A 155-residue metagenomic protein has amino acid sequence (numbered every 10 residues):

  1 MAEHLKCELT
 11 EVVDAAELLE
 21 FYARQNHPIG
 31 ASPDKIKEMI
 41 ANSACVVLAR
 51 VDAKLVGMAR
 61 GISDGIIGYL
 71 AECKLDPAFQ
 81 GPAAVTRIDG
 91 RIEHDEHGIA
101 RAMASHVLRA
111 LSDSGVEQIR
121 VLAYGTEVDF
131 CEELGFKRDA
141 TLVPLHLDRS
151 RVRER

Functional and structural regions predicted by a protein language model:
M1-P33, L142, R155: Short amphipathic alpha-helix that is part of the acyltransferase structural core
Y22-D52: Active-site rim helix/loop that mediates acceptor-substrate recognition in acyltransferases
L48, K54-I62, I67-K74: Conserved beta-strand in the GNAT
G81-R109: Conserved acetyl-CoA-binding loop-helix of GNAT-fold acetyltransferases
R109-Y124: Conserved GNAT acetyl-CoA-binding A-motif
R120-D129, H146: Conserved beta-strand-loop-alpha-helix junction that forms the acyl-donor binding cleft
E132-L142: Conserved acetyl-CoA-binding loop of GNAT-fold acetyltransferases
